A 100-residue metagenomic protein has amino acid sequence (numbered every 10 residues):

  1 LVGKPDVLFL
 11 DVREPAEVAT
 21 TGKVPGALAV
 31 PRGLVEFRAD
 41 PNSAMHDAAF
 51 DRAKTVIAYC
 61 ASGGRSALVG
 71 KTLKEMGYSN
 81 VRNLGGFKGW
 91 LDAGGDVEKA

Functional and structural regions predicted by a protein language model:
L1-V7, P15-I57, G64-A100: Rhodanese-like catalytic fold shared by cysteine-dependent sulfurtransferases and DSP/PTP-type phosphatases
